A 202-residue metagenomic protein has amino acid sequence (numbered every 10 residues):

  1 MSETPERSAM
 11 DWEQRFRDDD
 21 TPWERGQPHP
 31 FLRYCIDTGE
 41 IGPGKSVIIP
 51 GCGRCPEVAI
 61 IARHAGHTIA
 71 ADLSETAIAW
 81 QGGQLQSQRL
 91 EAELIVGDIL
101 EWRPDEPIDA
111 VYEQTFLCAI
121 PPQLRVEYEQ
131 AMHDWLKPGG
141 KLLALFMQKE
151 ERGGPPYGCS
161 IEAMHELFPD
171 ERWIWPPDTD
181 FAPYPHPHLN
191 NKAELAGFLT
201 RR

Functional and structural regions predicted by a protein language model:
S2-I48, G53-E106, I120-R202: Class I (Rossmann-like) S-adenosyl-L-methionine-dependent methyltransferase catalytic domain, capturing the SAM-binding
D109: Conserved acidic residues
Y112: A conserved beta-strand element that flanks and buttresses the S-adenosyl-L-methionine
T115-A119: Short catalytic micro-motifs in class I SAM-dependent methyltransferases
